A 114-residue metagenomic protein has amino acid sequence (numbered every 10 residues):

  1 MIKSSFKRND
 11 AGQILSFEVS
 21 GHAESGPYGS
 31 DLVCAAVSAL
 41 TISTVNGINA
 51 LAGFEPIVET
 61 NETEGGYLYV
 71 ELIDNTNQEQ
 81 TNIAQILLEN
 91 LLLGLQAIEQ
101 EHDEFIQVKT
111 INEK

Functional and structural regions predicted by a protein language model:
M1-L32, I42, N46-K114: N-terminal intrinsically disordered, cationic/polar leader segments that include organellar targeting peptides
V33-V37: Short, conserved glycine- and acidic-residue-centered signature motifs in active-site or ligand-binding loops
